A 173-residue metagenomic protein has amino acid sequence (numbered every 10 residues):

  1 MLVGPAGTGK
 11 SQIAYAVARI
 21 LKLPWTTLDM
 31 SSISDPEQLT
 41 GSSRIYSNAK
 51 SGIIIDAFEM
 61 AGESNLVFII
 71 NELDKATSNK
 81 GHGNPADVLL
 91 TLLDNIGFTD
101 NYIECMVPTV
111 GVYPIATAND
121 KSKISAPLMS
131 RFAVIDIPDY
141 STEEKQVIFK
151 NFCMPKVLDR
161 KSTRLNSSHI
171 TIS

Functional and structural regions predicted by a protein language model:
M1-M30, E59: Walker A/P-loop
G4, G41, E72: The Walker A (P-loop) glycine that initiates the GxxxxGKT/S ATP-binding motif of P-loop NTPases
I20-A49, A57: AAA+/P-loop NTPase substrate/partner-engagement loops
S34-N48, K75-D87, V134-E144: Flexible beta-alpha connector loops of hexameric P-loop NTPases
K50-S51, L66, E72, G81 (+4 more regions): Helical "lid/switch" subdomain of P-loop NTPase nucleotide-binding domains
A61-I69, D100-A118: AAA+/SF3 P-loop NTPase mechanochemical coupling elements
G62, D120-S130, V134-R164, S173: Conserved C-terminal "switch" segment of AAA+ ATPases
I70-P108: Conserved catalytic/switch belt of AAA+ P-loop NTPases
